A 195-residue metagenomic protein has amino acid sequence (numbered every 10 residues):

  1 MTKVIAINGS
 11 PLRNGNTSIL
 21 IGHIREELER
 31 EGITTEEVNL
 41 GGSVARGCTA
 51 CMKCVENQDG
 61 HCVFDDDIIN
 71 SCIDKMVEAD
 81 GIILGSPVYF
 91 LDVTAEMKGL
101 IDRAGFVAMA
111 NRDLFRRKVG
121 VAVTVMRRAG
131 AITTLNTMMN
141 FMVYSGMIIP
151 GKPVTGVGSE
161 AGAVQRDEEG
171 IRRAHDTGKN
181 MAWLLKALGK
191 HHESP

Functional and structural regions predicted by a protein language model:
T2-I33: N-terminal beta1-alpha1 ligand-phosphate binding loop
T2-K3, R25, R30-E31, S71 (+1 more regions): Glycine-rich phosphate/pyrophosphate-binding loop and the adjoining helix
G9-S18, A45-V55, D80: Cysteine-centered iron-sulfur cluster-binding motifs in ferredoxin-type domains/subunits of redox enzymes
I33-S43: A short beta-strand-loop structural module common to alpha/beta enzyme folds
S43-M76: Cysteine-cluster motifs in flexible loop/terminal segments that predominantly coordinate metals
M52-E56, D102, E168-E169: Short, hinge-like loop/turn segments at secondary-structure boundaries
V63-I148: Helix-loop-strand module that forms the ligand-binding subsite of alpha/beta enzymes
